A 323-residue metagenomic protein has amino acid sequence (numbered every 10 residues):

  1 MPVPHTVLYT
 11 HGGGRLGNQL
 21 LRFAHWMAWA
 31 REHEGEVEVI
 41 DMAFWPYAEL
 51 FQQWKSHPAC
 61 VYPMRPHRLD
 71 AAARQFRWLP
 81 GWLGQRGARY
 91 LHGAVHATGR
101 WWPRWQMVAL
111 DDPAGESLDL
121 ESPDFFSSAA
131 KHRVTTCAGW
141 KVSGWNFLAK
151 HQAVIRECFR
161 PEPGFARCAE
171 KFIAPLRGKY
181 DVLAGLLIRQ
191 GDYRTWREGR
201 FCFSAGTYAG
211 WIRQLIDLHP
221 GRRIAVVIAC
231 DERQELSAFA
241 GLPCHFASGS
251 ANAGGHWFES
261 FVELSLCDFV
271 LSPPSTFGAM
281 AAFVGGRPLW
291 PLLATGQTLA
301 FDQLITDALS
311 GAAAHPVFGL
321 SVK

Functional and structural regions predicted by a protein language model:
P2-G14: Nucleotide-activated donor-dependent transferases that construct or modify glycoconjugates
T6, Q52-L218, R222-R223, P316-K323: Secretory-pathway luminal glycosyltransferase catalytic domains
H11-L21, R197: A short, glycine/small-residue-rich beta-strand->loop->alpha-helix junction that serves as a flexible
L20-R31, Y208-I216: Histidine-anchored nucleotide/phosphate-binding helix
G35-P46: A short beta-strand-loop structural module common to alpha/beta enzyme folds
E49-Y62, Q234-C244: Short, aromatic/basic amphipathic alpha-helical patches
L218-F301: Donor-binding and catalytic core of enzymes assembling or modifying cell-surface/extracellular glycoconjugates
T298-K323: Leloir-type glycosyltransferase catalytic cores
